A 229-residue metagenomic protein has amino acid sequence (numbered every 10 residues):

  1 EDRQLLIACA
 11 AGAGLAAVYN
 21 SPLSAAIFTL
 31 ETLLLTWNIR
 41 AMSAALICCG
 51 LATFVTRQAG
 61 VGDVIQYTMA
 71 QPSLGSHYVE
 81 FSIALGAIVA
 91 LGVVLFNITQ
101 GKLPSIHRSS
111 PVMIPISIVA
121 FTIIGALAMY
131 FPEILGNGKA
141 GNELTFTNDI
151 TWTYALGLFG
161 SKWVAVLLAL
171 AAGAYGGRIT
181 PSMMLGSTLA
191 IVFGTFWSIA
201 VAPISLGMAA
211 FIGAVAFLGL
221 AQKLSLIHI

Functional and structural regions predicted by a protein language model:
E1-I227: Alpha-helical transmembrane segments and immediately membrane-proximal extracytoplasmic
